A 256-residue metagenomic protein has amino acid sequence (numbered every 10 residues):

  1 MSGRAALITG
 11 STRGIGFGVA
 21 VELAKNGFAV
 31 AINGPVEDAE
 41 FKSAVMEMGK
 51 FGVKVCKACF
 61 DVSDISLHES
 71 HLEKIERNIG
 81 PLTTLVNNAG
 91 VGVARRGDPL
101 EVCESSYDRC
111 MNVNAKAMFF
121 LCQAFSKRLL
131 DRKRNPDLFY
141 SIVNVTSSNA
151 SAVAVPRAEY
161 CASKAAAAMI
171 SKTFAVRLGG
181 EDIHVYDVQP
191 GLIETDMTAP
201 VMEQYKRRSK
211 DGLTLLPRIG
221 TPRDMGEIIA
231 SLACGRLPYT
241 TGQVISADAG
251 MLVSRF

Functional and structural regions predicted by a protein language model:
A5, T12-G14: Conserved glycine-rich cofactor-binding loop
N26-S43: Conserved glycine-rich Rossmann-like NAD(P)H-binding loop of the short-chain dehydrogenase/reductase
V91-G92, R134-A166, S171-G180, L192-I193: Catalytic loop of short-chain dehydrogenase/reductase
R96, A152, G212-L213, A230 (+1 more regions): Short C-terminal tail/terminal secondary-structure segment of NAD(P)H-dependent dehydrogenase/reductase domains
R96-P99, C103-D108, K210: Substrate-binding pocket helix/loop in short-chain dehydrogenase/reductase
K127, V176-R177, P238: Alpha-helical segment proximal to the catalytic Tyr-Lys
G179-H184, T240-G242: Short, small/polar-rich loop/turn modules that mediate ligand/substrate recognition or access, typified
